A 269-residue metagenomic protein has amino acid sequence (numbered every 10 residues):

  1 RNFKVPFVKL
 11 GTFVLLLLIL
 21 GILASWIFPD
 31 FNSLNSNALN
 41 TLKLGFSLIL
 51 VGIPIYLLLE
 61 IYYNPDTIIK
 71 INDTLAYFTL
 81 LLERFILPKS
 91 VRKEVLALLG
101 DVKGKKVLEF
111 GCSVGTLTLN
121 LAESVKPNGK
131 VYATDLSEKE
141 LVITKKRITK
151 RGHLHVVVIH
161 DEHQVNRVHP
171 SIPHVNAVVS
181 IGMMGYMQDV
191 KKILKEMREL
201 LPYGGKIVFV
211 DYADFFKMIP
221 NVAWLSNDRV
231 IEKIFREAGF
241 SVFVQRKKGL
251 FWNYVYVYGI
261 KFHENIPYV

Functional and structural regions predicted by a protein language model:
R1-F31: C-terminal membrane-solvent junction of multi-pass transporters and transport-like membrane proteins
I86-K103: Conserved alpha-helix/loop element of class I SAM-dependent methyltransferases that forms part of the SAM/SAH-binding
L108, N120-V165: Class I SAM-dependent methyltransferase SAM/SAH-binding core
V168-V178: A short acidic, Gly/Pro-enriched loop at the edge of an enzyme's catalytic core that lines a small-molecule cofactor
N176-D189: A short SAM/SAH-binding and catalytic strip from SAM-dependent methyltransferases
K191-Y203: A short glycine-rich, Lys/Arg-flanked "PGG" loop and its adjoining helix->strand segment in the class I
G204-Y212: Conserved beta-strand signature within the Rossmann-like core of class I S-adenosyl-L-methionine
K247-V269: Core SAM-dependent methyltransferase catalytic element
